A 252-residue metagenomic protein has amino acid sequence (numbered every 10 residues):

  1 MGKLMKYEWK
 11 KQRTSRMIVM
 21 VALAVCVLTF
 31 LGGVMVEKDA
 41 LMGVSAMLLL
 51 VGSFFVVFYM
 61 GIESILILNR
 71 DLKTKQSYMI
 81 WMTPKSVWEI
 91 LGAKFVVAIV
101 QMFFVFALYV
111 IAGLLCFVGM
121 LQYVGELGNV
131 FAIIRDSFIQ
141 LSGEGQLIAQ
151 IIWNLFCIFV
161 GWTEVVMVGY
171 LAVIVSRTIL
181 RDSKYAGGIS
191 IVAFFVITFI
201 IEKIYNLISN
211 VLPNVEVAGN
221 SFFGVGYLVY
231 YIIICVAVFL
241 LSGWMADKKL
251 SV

Functional and structural regions predicted by a protein language model:
M1-Q76, V87-V252: Hydrophobic alpha-helical transmembrane segments of membrane proteins
